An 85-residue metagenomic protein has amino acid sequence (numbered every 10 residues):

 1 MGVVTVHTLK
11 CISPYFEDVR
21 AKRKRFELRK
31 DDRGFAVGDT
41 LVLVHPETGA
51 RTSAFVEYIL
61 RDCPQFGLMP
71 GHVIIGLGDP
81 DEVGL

Functional and structural regions predicted by a protein language model:
M1-V3, G78-L85: Short intrinsically disordered terminal tails
V3-K24: Short, basic/aromatic beta-hairpin or loop at an interaction surface
K24-D31: Short alpha-helix capping/helix-loop boundary micro-motifs
T40, A50-R61: Short beta-strand-centered aromatic/proline hotspots
D62-L77: Short, solvent-exposed secondary-structure boundary/capping segments
